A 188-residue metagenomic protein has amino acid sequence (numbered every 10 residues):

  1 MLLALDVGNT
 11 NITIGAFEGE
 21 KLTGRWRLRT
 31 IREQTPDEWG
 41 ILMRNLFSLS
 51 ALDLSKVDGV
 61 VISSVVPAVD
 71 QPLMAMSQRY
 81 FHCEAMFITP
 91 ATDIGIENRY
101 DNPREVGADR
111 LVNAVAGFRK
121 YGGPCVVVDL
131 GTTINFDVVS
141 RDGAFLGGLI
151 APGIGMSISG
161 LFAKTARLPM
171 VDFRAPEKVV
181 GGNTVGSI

Functional and structural regions predicted by a protein language model:
L2-D6, V61, C125-D129: Short glycine-aspartate micro-motif
L2-N45, G143-P169: Short glycine-rich, Thr/Ser-proximal phosphate-binding strand/loop in the N-terminal lobe of ATP-dependent enzymes
R32, P176-I188: Adenine-nucleotide phosphate-binding core of ATP-dependent small-molecule kinases
A51-V106, D142-L149, G153-I154, G182-G186: Short beta-strand-loop/turn "lid" adjacent to the catalytic site in phosphate-handling enzymes
C83-G95, T132, R167-K178: Acidic-glycine-rich active-site phosphate/pyrophosphate-binding loop
G95-C125: Conserved phosphate-binding catalytic cores of ATP/NTP-utilizing and phosphoryl-transfer enzymes
A114-L146, I154-G155: Internal active-site segments that recognize and position negatively charged phosphoryl groups and nucleotide moieties
